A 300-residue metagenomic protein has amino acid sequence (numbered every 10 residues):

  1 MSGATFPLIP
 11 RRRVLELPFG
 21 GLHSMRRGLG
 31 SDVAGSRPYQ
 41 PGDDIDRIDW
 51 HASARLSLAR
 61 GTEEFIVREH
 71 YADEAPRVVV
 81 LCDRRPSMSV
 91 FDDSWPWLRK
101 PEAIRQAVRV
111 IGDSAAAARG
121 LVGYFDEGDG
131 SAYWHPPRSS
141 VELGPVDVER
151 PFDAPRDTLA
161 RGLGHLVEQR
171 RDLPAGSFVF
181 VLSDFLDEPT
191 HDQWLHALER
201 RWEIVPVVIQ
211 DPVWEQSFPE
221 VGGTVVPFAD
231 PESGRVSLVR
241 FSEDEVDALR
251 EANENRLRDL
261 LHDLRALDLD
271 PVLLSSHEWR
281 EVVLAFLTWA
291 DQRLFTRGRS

Functional and structural regions predicted by a protein language model:
M1-G28, V33-D46, A52-G61, V67-S300: Exposed, interaction-prone extracellular/peripheral surfaces
